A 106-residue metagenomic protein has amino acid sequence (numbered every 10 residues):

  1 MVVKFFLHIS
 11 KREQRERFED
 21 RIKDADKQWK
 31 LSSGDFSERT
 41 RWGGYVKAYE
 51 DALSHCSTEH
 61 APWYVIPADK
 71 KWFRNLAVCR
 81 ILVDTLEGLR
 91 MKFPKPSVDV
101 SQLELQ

Functional and structural regions predicted by a protein language model:
M1-V3, P62: Loop/turn-to-beta-strand initiation segments
V3-K47, P94-S101: A glycine- and Lys/Arg-enriched "phosphate-lid" helix/loop adjacent to the NTP-binding pocket of small-molecule kinases
K47-E50, S54-Q106: NTP-dependent small-molecule kinase module
